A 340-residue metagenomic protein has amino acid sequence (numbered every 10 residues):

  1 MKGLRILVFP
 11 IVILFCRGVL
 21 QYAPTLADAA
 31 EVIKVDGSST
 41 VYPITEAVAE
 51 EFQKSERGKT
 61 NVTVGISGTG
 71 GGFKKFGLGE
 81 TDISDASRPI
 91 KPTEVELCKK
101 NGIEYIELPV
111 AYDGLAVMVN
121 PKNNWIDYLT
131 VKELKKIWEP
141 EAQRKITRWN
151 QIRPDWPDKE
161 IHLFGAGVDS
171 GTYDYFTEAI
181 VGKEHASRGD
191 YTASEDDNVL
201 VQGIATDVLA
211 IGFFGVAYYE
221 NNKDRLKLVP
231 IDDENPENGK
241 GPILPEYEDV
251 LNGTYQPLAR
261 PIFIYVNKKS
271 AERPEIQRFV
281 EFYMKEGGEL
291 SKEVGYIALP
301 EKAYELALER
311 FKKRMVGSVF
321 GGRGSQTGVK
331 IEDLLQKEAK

Functional and structural regions predicted by a protein language model:
M1-I6: Positively charged n-region of N-terminal signal peptides that target proteins for export
L7-Y22: Bacterial N-terminal signal peptides
T25-K340: Flexible loop/hinge segments at secondary-structure junctions
